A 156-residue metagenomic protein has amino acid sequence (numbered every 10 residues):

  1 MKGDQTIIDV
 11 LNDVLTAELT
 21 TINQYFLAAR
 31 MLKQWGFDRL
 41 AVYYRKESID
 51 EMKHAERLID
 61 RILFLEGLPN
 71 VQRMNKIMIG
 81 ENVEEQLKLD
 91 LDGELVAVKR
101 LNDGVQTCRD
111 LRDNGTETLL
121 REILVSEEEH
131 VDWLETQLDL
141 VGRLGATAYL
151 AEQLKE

Functional and structural regions predicted by a protein language model:
M1-E156: Iron-associated oxidoreductase/ferritin-like identity signal
